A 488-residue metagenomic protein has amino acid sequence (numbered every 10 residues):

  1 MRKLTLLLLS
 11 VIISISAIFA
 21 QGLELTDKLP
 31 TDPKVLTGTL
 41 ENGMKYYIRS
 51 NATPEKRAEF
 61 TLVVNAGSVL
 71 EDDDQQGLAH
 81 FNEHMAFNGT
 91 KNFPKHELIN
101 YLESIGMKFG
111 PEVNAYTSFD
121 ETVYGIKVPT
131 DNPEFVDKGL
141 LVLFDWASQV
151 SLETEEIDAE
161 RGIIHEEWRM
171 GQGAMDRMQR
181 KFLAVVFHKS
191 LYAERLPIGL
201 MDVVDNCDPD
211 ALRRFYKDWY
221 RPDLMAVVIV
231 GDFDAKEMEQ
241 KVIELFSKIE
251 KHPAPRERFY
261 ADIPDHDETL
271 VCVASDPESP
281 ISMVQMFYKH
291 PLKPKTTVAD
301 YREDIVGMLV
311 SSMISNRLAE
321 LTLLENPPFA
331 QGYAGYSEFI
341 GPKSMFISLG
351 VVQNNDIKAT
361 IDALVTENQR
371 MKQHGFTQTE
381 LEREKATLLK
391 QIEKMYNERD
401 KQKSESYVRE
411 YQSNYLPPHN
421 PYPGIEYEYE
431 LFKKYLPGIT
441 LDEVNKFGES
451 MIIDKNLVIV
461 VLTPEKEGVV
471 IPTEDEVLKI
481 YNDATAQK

Functional and structural regions predicted by a protein language model:
M1-L4: Positively charged n-region of N-terminal signal peptides that target proteins for export
L7-S16: Bacterial N-terminal signal peptides
F19-I48, D234-D300, D304-I305, S311 (+5 more regions): Proteolytic maturation boundary segments
G43, L62, H80, Y124 (+11 more regions): Buried hydrophobic packing residues in well-ordered domains
P54-E55, V64-R177, N206-C207, A211-L224 (+4 more regions): Active-site-adjacent, His/Asp/Glu-enriched structural segments that form or flank metal-binding and acid/base networks
N88-T90, P111, A115, F119 (+12 more regions): Scaffold signal of the M16-like zinc-metallopeptidase fold and its non-catalytic homologs
K95, I99, E103, S151-R169 (+7 more regions): Acidic/histidine-enriched alpha-helical segments
M286, P291, K295-T296, D300-Q378: Structured mid-domain segments that build the active-site/substrate or prosthetic-cofactor binding neighborhood
